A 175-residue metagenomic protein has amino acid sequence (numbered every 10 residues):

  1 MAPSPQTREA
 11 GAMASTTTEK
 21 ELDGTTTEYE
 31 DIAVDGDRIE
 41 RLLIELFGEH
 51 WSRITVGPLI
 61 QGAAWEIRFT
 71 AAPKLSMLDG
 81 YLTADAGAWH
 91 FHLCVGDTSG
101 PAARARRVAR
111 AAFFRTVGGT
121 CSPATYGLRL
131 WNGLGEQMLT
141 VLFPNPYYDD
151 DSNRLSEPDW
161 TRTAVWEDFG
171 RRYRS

Functional and structural regions predicted by a protein language model:
M1-S175: Eukaryotic intrinsically disordered, low-complexity regulatory linkers and tails enriched in Ser/Thr/Pro
